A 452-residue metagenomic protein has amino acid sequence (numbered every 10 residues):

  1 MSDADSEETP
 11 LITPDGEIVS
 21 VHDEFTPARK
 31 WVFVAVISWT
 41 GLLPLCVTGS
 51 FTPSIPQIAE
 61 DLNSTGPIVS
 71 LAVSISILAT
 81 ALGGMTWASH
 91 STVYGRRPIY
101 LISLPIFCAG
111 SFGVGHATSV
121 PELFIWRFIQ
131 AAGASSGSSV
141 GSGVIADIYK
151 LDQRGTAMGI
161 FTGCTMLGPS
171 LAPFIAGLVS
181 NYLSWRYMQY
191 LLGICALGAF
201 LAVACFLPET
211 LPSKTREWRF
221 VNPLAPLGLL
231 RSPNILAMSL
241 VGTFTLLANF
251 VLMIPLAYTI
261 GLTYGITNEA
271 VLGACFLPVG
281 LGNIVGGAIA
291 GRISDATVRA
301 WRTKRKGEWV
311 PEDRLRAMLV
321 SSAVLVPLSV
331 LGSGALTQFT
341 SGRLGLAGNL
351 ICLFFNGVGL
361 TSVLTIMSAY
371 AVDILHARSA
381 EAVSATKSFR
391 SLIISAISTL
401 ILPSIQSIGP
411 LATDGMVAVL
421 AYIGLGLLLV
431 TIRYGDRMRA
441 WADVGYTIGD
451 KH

Functional and structural regions predicted by a protein language model:
M1-V47, P56, E60: Cytosolic juxtamembrane N-terminal segment immediately preceding the first transmembrane helix of multi-pass
S2-D3, V21-A28, L151-T156, N181-A237 (+4 more regions): Central mid-sequence intracellular linker of multi-pass
L45, S74-I77, G115, A131 (+5 more regions): C-terminal transmembrane bundle
V47, L62-N63, T86, S91-G95 (+4 more regions): Helix-breaking motifs and short loop linkers at transmembrane-helix boundaries and internal kinks in secondary membrane
I58-A59, H90-S91, G113, L123 (+5 more regions): Interfacial helix-cap and linker-helix signal at transmembrane-aqueous boundaries of multi-pass secondary transporters
Y100, L123, M318-L319: Primarily marks hydrophobic transmembrane alpha-helices of the MFS/SLC 12-helix fold
W126-M166: Cytoplasmic helix-loop-helix junction between adjacent transmembrane helices in 12-TM secondary transporters
Q153-N181, Y187-Y190, C195-A199, V279-G287 (+1 more regions): Glycine-rich segments within core transmembrane alpha-helices of 12-TM secondary carriers
